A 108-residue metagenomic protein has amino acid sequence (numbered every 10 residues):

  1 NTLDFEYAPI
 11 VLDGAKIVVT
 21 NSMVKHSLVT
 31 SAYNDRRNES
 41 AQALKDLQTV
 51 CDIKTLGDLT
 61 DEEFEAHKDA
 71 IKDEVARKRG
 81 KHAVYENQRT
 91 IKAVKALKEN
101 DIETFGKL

Functional and structural regions predicted by a protein language model:
N1-L108: C-terminal nucleotide
